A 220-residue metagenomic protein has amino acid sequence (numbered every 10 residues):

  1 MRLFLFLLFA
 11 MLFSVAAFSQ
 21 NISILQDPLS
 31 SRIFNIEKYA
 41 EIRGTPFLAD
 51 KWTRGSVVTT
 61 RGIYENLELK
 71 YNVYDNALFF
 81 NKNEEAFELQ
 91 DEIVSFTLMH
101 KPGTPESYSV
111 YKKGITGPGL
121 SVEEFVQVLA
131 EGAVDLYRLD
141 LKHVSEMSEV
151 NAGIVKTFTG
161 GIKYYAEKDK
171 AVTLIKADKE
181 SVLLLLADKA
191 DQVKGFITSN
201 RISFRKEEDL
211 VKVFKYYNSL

Functional and structural regions predicted by a protein language model:
M1-S23, V213: Bacterial Sec-dependent N-terminal signal peptides
L8, F13, K38, Y108-K113 (+1 more regions): N-terminal hydrophobic or amphipathic segments with adjacent small-residue motifs that include Sec signal peptides
A16, T45, S109, I202: Flexible, active-site-adjacent loop/turn segments at secondary-structure boundaries
S19-N66: Short, extreme N-terminal leader segments that mark the start of a protein/domain
L48, G55-L174: Aromatic-patch recognition
H143-K212: A short, solvent-exposed beta-edge/loop patch
Y217-L220: A cross-kingdom marker for long, charged
